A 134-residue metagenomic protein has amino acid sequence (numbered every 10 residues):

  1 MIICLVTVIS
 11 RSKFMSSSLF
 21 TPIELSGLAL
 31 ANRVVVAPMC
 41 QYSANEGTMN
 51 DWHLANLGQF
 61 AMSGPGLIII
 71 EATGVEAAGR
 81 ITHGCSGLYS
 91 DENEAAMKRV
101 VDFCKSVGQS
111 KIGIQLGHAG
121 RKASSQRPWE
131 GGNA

Functional and structural regions predicted by a protein language model:
T7-A134: Flavin-dependent oxidoreductase catalytic cores
